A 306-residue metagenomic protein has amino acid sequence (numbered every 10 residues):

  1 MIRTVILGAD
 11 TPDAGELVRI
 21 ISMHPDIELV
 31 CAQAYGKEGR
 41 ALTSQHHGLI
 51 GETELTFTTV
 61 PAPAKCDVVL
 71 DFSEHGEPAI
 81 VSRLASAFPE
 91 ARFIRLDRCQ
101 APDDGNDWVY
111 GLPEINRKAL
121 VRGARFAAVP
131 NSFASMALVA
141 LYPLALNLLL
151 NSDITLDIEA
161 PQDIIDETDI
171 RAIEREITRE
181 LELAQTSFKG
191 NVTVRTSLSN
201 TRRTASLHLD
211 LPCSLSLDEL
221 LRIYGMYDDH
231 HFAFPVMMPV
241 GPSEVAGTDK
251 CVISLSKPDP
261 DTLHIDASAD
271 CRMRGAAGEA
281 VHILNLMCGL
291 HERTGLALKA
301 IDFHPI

Functional and structural regions predicted by a protein language model:
M1-T168, T186-N191, S256-D259, M273 (+2 more regions): N-terminal Rossmann-like NAD(P) cofactor-binding subdomain of oxidoreductases, focused on the glycine-rich
R3-I6, A127-A128, S206-H208, I265-S268: Short glycine-rich or small-residue beta-strand-to-loop segments that form or flank ligand, phosphate, metal/Fe-S
V18, L138-A145, E174-T178, L221 (+2 more regions): Predominant activation on well-ordered alpha-helical scaffold segments within soluble catalytic domains
I20, H24, N147, E180-A184 (+2 more regions): Change "in soluble alpha/beta enzymes" to "in soluble alpha/beta proteins
D67, G123-A124, R202-S206, T262-H264: Short, solvent-exposed beta-strand edge segments and adjacent coil->beta transition regions
L150-S152, R203-L207, D249: A generic structural signal for short beta-strands and their flanking turns/coil linkers
D169-V236: C-terminal substrate-binding/catalytic lobe of Rossmann-fold NAD(P)-dependent dehydrogenases
H208-I306: C-terminal active-site/capping subdomain that shapes the small-molecule cofactor and substrate pocket of enzyme
